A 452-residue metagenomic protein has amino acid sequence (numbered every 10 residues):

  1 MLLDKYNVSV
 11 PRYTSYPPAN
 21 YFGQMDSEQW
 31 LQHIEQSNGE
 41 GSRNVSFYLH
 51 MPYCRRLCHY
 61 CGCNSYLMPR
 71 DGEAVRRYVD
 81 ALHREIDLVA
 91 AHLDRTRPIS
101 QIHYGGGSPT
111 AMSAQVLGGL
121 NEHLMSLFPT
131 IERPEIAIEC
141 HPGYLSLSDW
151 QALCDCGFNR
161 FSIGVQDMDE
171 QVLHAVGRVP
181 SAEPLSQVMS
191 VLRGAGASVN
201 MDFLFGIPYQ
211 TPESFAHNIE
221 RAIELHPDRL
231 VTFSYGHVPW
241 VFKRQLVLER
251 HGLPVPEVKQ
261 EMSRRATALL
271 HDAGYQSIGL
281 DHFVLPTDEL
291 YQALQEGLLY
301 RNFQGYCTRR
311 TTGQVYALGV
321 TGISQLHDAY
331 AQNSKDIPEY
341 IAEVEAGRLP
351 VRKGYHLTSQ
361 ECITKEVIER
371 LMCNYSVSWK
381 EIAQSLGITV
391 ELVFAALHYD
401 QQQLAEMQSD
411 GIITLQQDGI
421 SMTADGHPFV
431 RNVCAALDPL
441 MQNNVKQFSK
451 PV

Functional and structural regions predicted by a protein language model:
M1-V45, D410: Flexible, acidic/Gly-rich N-terminal and inter-domain linker regions that tether and position cofactor-handling modules
S37, M68-A90, P98-V393, P451: C-terminal scaffold of the Radical SAM
G41-V79: Canonical Radical SAM [4Fe-4S] cluster-binding loop centered on the CxxxCxxC motif and its immediate flanking residues
E391-E406: Short amphipathic alpha-helical interaction segments
A405-D418: A short, conserved structural fragment
G419-T423: Minor-groove-contacting beta-hairpin "wing" of winged helix-turn-helix DNA-binding domains
D425-V452: Short, amphipathic alpha-helical interaction segments positioned at domain boundaries
